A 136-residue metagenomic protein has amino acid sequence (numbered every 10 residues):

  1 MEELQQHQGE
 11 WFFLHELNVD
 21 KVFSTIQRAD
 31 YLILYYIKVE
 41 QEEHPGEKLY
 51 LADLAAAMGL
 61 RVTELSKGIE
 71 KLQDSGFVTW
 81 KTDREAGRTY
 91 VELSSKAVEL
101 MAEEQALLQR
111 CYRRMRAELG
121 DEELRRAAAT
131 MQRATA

Functional and structural regions predicted by a protein language model:
M1-R28, F77: N-terminal leader segment of winged-helix/HTH proteins
L4-Q8, D30, L34, S94 (+1 more regions): Generic structural concept
W11-H15, E40-H44, S75, L100 (+1 more regions): A short secondary-structure junction motif
E16-T63: N-terminal helix-turn-helix DNA-binding core of bacterial DNA-binding proteins
T25-I26, L93, L119: Alpha-helical hairpin
G46-Y90: Canonical helix-turn-helix DNA-binding module
E85-E104: Basic, amphipathic "hinge/linker" alpha-helix immediately C-terminal to the N-terminal HTH DNA-binding motif
E103-A136: Terminal interaction helix/tail motif
